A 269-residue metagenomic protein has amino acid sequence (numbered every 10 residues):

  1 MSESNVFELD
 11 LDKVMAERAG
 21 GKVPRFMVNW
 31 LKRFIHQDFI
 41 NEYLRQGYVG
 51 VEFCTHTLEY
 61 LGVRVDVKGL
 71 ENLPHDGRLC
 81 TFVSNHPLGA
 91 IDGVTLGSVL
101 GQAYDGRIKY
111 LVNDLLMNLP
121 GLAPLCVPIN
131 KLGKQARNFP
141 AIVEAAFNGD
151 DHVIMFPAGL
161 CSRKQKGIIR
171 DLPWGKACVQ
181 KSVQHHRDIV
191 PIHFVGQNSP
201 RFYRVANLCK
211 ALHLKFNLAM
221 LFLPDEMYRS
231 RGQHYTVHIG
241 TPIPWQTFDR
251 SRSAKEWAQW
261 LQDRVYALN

Functional and structural regions predicted by a protein language model:
M1-C80, I91-T95, D105, A123: Membrane-anchoring hydrophobic helices of lipid-metabolizing enzymes
S2-F7, R137-N269: Non-catalytic C-terminal accessory region of glycerolipid acyltransferases and related lyso-lipid remodeling enzymes
G20-K32, D38-R45, L119, A123 (+1 more regions): Alpha-helical membrane-targeting segments
Y43, T57-V63, I129-Q135, G167-I168: Short, flexible loop segments at the rims of nucleotide/cofactor-binding pockets, characterized by
G77-N85, D151: Pre-Walker A (Motif I) flank of P-loop NTPase domains
V83-N85, L122-K131, A158-K166: Short, basic, glycine/proline-bearing loop/turn elements
V94-L100, A141, I169: "Short basic amphipathic alpha-helical interaction patches in structured regions
D105-A136, P140-N148: Conserved nucleotide-cofactor-binding alpha/beta core module
